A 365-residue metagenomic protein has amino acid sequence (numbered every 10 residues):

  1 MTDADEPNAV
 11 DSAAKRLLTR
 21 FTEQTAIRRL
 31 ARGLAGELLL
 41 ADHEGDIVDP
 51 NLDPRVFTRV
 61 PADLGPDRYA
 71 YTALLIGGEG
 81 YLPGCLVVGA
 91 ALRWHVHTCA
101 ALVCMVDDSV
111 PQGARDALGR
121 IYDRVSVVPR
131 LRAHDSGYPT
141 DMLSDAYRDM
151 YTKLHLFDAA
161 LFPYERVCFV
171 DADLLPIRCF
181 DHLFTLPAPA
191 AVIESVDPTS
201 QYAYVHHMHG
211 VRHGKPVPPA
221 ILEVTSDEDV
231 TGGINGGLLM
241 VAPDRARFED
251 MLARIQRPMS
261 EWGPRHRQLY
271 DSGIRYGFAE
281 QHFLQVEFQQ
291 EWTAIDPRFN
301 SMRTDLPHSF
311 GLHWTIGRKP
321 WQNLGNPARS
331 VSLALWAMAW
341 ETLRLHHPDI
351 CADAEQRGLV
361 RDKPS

Functional and structural regions predicted by a protein language model:
D3-E6, V10-Y81, V87, T98 (+5 more regions): A glycosyltransferase accessory/donor-loop signature
A91-C99: Short, acidic, metal-binding catalytic loop of nucleotide-sugar glycosyltransferases
A114-R115, G119-A160: Active-site-proximal specificity loops/subdomain of glycosyltransferases
H134-T140, T199-H206, D305-L306, W321-L324: Short, charged, surface-exposed secondary-structure boundary motifs
V167: Short aromatic/hydrophobic "clamp" motif used to bind/position activated sugar donors
D171-L175: The conserved acidic donor/metal-binding loop of glycosyltransferases
R178-R212: Conserved donor-nucleotide/metal-binding helix-loop-beta segment in metal-dependent transferases, i.e., the alpha-helix
K215-D229: Short, flexible, basic/aromatic active-site loop/helix in glycosyltransferases
